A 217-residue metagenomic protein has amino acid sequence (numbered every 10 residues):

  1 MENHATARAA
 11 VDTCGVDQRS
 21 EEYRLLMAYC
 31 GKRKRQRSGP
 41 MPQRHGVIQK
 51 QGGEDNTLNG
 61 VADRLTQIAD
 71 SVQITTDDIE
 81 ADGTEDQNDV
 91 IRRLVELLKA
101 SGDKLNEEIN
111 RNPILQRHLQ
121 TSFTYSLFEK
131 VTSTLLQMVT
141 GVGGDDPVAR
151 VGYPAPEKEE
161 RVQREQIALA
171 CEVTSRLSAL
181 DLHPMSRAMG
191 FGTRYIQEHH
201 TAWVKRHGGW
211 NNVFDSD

Functional and structural regions predicted by a protein language model:
M1-L98: Terminal intrinsically disordered, low-complexity, charge-rich regions
A5-A10, A28, A62, A69 (+8 more regions): A sequence-composition feature that detects small, non-aromatic residues
T6, T13, T57, T66 (+8 more regions): Residue-identity detector for threonine
R8, R19, R24, R33-R37 (+11 more regions): Arginine residue identity/basic-tract feature
P40-P42, P147, P154, P184: Proline-rich intrinsically disordered, low-complexity coils
E80-S178: Amphipathic alpha-helical interface segments within eukaryotic helical scaffold and small GTPase-regulatory domains
R161-D217: Alpha-helical oligomerization segments
